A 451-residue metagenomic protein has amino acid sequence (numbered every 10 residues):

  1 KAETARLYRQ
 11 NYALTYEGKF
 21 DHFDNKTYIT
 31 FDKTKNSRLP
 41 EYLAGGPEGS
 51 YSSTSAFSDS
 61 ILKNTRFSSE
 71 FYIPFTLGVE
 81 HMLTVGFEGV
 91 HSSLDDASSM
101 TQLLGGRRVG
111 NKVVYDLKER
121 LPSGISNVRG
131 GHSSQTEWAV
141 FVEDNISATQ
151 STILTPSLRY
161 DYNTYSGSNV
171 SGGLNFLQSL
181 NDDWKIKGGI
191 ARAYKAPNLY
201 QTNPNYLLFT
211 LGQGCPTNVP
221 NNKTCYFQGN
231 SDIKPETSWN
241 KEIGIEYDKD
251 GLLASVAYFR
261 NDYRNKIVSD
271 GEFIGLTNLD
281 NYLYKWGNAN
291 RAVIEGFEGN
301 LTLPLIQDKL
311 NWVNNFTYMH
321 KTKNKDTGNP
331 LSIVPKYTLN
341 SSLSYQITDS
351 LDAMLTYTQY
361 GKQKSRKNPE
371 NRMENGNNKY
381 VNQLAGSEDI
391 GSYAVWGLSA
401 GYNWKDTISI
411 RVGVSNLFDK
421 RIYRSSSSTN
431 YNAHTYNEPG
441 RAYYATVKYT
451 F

Functional and structural regions predicted by a protein language model:
K1-L83, F87-H91, L253-S255: Outer-membrane beta-barrel domain signature, strongest for Gram-negative TonB-dependent receptors and also present
A2-N11, T15, R129-Q135, S179 (+6 more regions): Outer-membrane beta-barrel signature, preferentially recognizing the C-terminal barrel domain of Gram-negative
E17-F20, F71-F75, T136, N145-S147 (+11 more regions): Residue-level signature of outer-membrane beta-barrel architecture
D21-K26, V79-L83, S151-L154, D183-I186 (+5 more regions): Repeated loop/turn-to-beta-strand initiation elements of outer-membrane beta-barrel proteins
D24-T54, H132-L177, L305-F316: Surface-exposed extracellular loop regions of Gram-negative outer-membrane beta-barrel proteins
T27-K33, V85-H91, P156-Y160, L174 (+6 more regions): Transmembrane beta-barrel strands of outer-membrane/channel proteins
S147-S151, A254-Y263, I274, N278-E370 (+2 more regions): Gram-negative outer-membrane beta-barrel transporters
R264, Q359-N377, G401-F451: C-terminal beta-signal and adjacent terminal beta-strands/loops of Gram-negative outer-membrane beta-barrel proteins
